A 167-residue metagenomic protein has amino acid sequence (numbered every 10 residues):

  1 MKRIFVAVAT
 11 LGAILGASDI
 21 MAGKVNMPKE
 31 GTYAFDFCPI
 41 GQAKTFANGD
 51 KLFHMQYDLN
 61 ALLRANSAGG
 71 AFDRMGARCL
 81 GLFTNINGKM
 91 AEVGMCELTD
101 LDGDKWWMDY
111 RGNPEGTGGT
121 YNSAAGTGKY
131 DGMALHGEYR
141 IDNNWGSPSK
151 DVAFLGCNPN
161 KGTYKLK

Functional and structural regions predicted by a protein language model:
M1-I4: Positively charged n-region of N-terminal signal peptides that target proteins for export
V6-A7, H136: General alpha-helical segment detector with a strong preference for membrane-spanning helices and helix-boundary regions
V8-G16: Bacterial N-terminal signal peptides
M21-K167: Beta-strand-enriched cores of mature, soluble protein domains
